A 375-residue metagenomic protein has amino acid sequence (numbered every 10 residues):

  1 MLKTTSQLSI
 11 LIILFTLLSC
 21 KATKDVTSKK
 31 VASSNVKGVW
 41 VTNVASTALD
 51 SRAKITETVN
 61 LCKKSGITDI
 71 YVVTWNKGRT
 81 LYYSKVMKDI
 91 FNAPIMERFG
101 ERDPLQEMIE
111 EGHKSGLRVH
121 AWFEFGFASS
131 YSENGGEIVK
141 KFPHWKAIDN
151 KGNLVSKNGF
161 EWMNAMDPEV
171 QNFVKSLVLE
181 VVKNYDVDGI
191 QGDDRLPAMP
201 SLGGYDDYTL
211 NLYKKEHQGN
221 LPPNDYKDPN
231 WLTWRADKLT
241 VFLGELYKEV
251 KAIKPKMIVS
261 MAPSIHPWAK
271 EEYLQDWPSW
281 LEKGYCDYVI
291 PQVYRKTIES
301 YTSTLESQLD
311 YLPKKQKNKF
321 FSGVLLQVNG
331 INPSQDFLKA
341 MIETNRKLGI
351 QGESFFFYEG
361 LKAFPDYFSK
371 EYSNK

Functional and structural regions predicted by a protein language model:
L18-S19: C-terminal motif of bacterial Sec signal peptides marking the signal peptidase cleavage site
S34-K37, S46-L49, G126-E180, N184: Active-site-adjacent "subsite" loops/lids of carbohydrate-active enzymes
V41-L49, K88-E101, N158-N172, D228-K238 (+2 more regions): The substrate-binding groove and active-site-proximal loops of carbohydrate-active enzymes, especially glycoside
K54-R79, G352: Catalytic domains of carbohydrate-active enzymes, especially glycoside hydrolases
I67-E101: Aromatic-lined carbohydrate-binding/catalytic grooves of carbohydrate-active enzymes
Y82-P94, F127-L154, D194-P223: Aromatic- and acidic-residue-enriched segments that line the glycan-binding/catalytic groove of carbohydrate-active
L177, N184, G189, A198-P263 (+2 more regions): Active-site neighborhood of glycoside hydrolase catalytic domains
C286-Y301, Q308, Q316-K375: Substrate-binding cleft of secreted/luminal carbohydrate-active enzymes
